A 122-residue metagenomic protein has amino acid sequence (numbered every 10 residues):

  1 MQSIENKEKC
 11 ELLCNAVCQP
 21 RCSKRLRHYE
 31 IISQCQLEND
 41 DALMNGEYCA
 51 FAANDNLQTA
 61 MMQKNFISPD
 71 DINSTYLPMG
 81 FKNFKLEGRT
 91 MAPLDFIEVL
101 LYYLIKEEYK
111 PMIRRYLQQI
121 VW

Functional and structural regions predicted by a protein language model:
M1-W122: Active-site pocket-lining/capping segments in soluble small-molecule metabolic enzymes
